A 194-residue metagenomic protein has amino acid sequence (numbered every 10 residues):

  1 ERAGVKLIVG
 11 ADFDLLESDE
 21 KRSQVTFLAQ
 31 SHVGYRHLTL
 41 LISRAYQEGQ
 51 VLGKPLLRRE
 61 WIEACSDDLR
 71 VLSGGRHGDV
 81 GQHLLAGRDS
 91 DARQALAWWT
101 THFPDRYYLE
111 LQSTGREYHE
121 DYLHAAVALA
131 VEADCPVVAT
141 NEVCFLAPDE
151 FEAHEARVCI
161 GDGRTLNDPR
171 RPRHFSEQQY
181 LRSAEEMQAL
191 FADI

Functional and structural regions predicted by a protein language model:
E1-I194: Phosphodiester-processing cores and adjacent nucleic acid-binding clamps
